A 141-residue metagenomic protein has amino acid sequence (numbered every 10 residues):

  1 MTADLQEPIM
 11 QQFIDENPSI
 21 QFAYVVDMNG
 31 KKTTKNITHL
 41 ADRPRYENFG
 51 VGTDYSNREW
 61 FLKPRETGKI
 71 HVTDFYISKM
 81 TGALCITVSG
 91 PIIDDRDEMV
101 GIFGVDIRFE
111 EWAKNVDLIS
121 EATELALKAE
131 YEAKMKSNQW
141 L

Functional and structural regions predicted by a protein language model:
M1-E7, Y131: Extracellular/periplasmic ligand-binding regions of membrane signal-transduction receptors
T2, A83-L118: Conserved beta-strands of PAS-like sensory domains
A3, F13-E66: Extracellular/periplasmic ligand-sensing ectodomains of membrane signal-transduction proteins
I9-Q12, D27, H39, M99-G104 (+2 more regions): Extended interaction regions within the primary functional domain
Q12, I20-F22, D27, V72 (+3 more regions): Alpha-helical/coil-rich non-catalytic "connector" segments in signaling and regulatory proteins
K35-I37, Y76, D117: Surface loops and adjacent helix of pleckstrin homology
Y46-V100: Extracytoplasmic/periplasmic ligand-binding sensor regions of membrane-associated signaling proteins
I102-L141: Juxtadomain coupling helices with adjacent low-complexity linkers
